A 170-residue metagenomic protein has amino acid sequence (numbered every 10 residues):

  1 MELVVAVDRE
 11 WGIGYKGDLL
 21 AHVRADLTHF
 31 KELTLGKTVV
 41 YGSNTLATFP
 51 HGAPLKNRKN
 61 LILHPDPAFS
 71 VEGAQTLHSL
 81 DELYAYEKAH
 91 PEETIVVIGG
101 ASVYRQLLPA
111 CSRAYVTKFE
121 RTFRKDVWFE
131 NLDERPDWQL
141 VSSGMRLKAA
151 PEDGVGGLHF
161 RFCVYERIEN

Functional and structural regions predicted by a protein language model:
M1-L3: Extreme N-terminal starter segment of soluble prokaryotic enzymes
V5-T38, S43-E169: Flexible, gly/pro- and Lys/Arg-enriched active-site loops
